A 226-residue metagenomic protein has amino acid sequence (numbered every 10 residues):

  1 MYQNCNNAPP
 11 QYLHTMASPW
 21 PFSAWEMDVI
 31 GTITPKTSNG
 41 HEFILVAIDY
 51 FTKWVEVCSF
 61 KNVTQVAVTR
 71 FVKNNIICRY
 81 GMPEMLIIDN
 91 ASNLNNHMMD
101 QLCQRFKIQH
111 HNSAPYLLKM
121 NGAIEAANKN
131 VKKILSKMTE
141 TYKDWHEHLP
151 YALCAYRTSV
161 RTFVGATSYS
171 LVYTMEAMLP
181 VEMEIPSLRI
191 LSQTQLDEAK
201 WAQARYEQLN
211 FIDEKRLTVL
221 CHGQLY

Functional and structural regions predicted by a protein language model:
M1-K215, V219-G223: Integrase module of LTR retroelements
Y226: Extracellular beta-rich ligand/substrate-recognition surface
